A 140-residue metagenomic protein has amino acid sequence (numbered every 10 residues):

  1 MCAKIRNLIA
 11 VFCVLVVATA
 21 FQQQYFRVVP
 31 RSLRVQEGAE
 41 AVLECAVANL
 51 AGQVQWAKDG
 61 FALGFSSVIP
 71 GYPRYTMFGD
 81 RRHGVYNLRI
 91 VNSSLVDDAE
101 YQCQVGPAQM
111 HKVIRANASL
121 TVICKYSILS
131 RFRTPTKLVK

Functional and structural regions predicted by a protein language model:
M1-R31: N-terminal Sec-dependent signal peptide, specifically the hydrophobic helical h-region
A3-A10, V35-E44, A51, R81-V85 (+3 more regions): Solvent-exposed loop/turn motifs of extracellular immunoglobulin-like beta-sandwich domains
Q22-Q24, A48-T76: N-terminal V-set
V28-S32, S130-P135: Surface-exposed, proline-enriched loop/turn segments that connect beta strands in immunoglobulin-like
S32-R34, R74, R115-S119: Well-ordered beta-strand positions in beta-sheet-rich domains
Q55-A57, E100-K125: Extracellular/luminal immunoglobulin-like beta-sandwich modules
G60-A62, R81, Q109: Solvent-exposed strand-loop boundary residues in beta-sheet-rich modules
